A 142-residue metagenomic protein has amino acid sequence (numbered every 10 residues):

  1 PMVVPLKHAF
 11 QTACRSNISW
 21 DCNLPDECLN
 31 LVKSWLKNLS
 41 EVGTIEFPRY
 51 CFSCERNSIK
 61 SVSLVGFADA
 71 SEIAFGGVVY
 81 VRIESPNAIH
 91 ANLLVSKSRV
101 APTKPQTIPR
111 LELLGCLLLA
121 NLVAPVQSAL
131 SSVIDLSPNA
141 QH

Functional and structural regions predicted by a protein language model:
P1-K7, P109-N121, P125: Conserved pre-motif C helix in the palm subdomain of viral-like polymerases
P1-N57, S63: C-terminal reverse transcriptase regions that engage the nucleic-acid substrate
M2, T12-A13, E72-F75, E84-N87 (+3 more regions): Flexible loop/turn segments at secondary-structure boundaries
S19-N30, C54-S58, F67-A70, T103-E112 (+2 more regions): Conserved, non-catalytic sequence blocks in retroelement Pol enzymes and Pol-derived host proteins
S40-F47, C51, E55, R82-S85 (+1 more regions): Structural motif corresponding to the C-terminal cap of alpha-helices
V62, G66-A91: Acidic, metal-ligating active-site segments
I83-L114: A short, polar/acidic, helix/strand-boundary loop motif
L118-H142: RNase H catalytic domain
